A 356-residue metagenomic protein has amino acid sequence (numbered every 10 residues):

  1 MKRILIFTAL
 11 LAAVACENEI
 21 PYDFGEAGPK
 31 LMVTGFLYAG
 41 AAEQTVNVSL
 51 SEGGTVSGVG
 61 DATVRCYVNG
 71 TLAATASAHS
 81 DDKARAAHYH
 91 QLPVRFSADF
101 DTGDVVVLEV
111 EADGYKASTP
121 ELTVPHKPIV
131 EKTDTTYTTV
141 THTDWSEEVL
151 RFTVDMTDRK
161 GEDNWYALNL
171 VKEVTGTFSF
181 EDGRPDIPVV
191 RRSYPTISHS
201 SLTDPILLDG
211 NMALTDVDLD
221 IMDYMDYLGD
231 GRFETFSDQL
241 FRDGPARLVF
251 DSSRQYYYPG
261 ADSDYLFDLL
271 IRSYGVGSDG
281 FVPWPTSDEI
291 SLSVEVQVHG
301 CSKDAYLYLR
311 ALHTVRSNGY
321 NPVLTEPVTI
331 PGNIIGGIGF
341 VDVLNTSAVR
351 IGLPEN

Functional and structural regions predicted by a protein language model:
M1-I4, N18: Positively charged n-region of N-terminal signal peptides that target proteins for export
L5-A9: Sec-dependent signal peptide hydrophobic core
A12-A15: C-terminal motif of bacterial Sec signal peptides marking the signal peptidase cleavage site
E17-N356: A sequence/structural signal for flexible, mid-protein segments enriched in small/helix-disrupting residues
